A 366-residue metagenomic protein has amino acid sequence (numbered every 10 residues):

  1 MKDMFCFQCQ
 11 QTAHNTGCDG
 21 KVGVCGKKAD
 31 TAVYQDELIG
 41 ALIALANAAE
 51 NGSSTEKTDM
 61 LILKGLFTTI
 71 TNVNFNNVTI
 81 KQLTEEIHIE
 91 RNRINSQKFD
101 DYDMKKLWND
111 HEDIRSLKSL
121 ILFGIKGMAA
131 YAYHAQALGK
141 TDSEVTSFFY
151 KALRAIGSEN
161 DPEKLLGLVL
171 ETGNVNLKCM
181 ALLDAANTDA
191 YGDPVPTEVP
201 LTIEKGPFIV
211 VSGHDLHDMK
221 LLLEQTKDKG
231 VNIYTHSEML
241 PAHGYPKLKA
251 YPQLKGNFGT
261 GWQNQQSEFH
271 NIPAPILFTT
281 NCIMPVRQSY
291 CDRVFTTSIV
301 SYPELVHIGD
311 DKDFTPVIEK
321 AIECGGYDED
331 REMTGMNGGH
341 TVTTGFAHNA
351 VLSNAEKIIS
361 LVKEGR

Functional and structural regions predicted by a protein language model:
M1-R366: Metallocofactor- and cofactor-centric catalytic cores in central/energy metabolism, strongly enriched
